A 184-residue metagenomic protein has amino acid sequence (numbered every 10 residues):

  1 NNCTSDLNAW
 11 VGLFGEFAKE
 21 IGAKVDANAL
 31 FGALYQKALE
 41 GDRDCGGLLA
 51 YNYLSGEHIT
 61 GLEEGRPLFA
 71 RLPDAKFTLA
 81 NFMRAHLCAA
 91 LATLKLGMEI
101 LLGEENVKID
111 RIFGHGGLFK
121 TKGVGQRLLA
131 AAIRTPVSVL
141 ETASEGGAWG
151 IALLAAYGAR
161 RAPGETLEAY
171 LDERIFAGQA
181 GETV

Functional and structural regions predicted by a protein language model:
N1-V184: Glycine/Thr-rich phosphate-binding loops that ligate phosphate moieties of nucleotide and other phosphorylated ligands
